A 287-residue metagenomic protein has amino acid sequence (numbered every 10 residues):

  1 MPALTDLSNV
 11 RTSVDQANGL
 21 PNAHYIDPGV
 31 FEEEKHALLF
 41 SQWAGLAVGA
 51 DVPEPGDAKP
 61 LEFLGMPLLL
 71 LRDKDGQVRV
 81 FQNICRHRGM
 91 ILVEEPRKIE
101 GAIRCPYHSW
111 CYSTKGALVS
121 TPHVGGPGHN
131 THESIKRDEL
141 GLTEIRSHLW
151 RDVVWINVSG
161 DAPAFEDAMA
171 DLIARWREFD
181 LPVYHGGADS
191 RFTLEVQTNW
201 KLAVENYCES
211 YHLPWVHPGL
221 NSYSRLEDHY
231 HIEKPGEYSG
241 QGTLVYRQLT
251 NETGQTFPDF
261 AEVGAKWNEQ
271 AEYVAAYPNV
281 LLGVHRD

Functional and structural regions predicted by a protein language model:
D6-N22: Short, contiguous pre-domain boundary segments
L20-F63: Non-catalytic accessory segments flanking enzyme active sites
F31, K35-G45, A117-H132, F257-D259 (+1 more regions): Short, basic/low-complexity N-terminal boundary segments at the transition from targeting/disordered tails
L39-W43, M90, H212: Generic structural signal for secondary-structure transition and capping sites
L46-P53, D57-E62, T131-G141, E262-K266 (+2 more regions): Short, solvent-exposed secondary-structure boundary motifs
D51-G160, E166-D167, D171-I173: Rieske [2Fe-2S] iron-sulfur-binding domain
L71-R72, Q77, N83, I145-L149 (+1 more regions): C-terminal catalytic domain of Rieske-type non-heme iron oxygenases
